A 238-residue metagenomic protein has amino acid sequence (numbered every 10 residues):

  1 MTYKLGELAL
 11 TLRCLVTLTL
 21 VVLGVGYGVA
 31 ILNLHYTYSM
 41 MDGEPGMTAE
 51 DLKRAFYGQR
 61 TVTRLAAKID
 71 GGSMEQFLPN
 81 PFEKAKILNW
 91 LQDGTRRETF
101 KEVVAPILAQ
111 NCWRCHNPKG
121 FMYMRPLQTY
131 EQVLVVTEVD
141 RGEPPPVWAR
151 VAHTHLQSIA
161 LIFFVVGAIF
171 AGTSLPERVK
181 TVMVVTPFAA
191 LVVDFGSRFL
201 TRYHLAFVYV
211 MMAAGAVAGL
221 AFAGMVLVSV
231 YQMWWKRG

Functional and structural regions predicted by a protein language model:
M1-L10, V165-T181, S229-G238: Juxtamembrane membrane-water interface segments of multi-pass membrane proteins, especially cytoplasmic-side
M1-M41: Hydrophobic secretory-pathway targeting helix
Y36-R60, G120-V151: Gly/Gly-Pro-rich "capping" loops immediately C-terminal to redox-active cysteine motifs in periplasmic/lumenal
A49-A85, T95-V103, A168, G172-V179 (+1 more regions): Axial heme c-ligation environment in periplasmic c-type cytochrome domains
I87, I107-F121: The canonical Cys-X-X-Cys-His
D140-I159, V179-M183: Transmembrane alpha-helix entry/boundary detector in multi-pass membrane proteins
I162-L200: Juxtamembrane interface at the cytosolic side of transmembrane helices
S197-M211: Membrane-helix boundary connector in multi-pass membrane proteins
